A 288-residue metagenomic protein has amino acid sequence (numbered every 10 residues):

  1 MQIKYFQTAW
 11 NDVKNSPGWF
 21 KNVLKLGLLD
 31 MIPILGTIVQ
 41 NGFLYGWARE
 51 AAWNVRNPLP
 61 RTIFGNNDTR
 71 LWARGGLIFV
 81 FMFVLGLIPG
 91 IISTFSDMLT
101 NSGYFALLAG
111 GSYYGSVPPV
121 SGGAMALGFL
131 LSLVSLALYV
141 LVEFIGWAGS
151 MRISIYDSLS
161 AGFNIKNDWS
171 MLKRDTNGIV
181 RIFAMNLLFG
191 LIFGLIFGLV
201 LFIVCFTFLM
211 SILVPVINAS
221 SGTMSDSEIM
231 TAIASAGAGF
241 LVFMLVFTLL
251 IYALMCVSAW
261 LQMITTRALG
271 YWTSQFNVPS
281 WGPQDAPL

Functional and structural regions predicted by a protein language model:
M1-N11, R56-L59, Y113-V117, N218-S225 (+1 more regions): Low-complexity, intrinsically disordered extramembrane tails and loops of integral membrane proteins
Q2-D30, F64-I88, F144-I196, M263 (+3 more regions): Interfacial aromatic "cap" segments that immediately flank transmembrane helices in multipass membrane proteins
Q2-K21, K25, R56, G103-G111 (+1 more regions): Contiguous N-terminal and early-domain "leader" segments and peripheral loops that mark the onset or edge of a domain
G18, P58-R74, V120-G128, S132 (+4 more regions): Membrane-helix interfacial "entry" motifs
D30-R56, P89, T100, S121-G162 (+2 more regions): Selective recognition of hydrophobic, aromatic-rich stretches within alpha-helical transmembrane segments of polytopic
G42-V55, N66-T69, A73-T100: Selected alpha-helical membrane-embedding segments in polytopic membrane proteins
T100-V120, T207-G239: Membrane-interfacial helical/loop segments at transmembrane boundaries in membrane proteins
